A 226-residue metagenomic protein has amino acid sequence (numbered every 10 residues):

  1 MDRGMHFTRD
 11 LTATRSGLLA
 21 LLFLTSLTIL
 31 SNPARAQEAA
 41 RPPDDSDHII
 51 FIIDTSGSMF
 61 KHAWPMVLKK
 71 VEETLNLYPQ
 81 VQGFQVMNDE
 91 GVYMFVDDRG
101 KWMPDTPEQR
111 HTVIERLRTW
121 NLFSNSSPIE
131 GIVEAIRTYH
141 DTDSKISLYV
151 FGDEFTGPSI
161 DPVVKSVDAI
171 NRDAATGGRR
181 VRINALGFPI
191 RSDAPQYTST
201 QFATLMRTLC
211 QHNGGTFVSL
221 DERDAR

Functional and structural regions predicted by a protein language model:
R3-L21: Bacterial N-terminal signal peptides that target proteins for export
R15-L22, I29-I50, S56-A63, P104-D105: Acidic, polar low-complexity linker/tail segments
Q37-P43, G178, D224-R226: Pro/Ala/Gly-rich low-complexity, hydrophilic intrinsically disordered segments
P42-K101, E130-I136, H140-D143, S147-F151 (+1 more regions): Von Willebrand factor
G57, E72-G83, R118-L122, I136-S144 (+3 more regions): Sec-exported extracytoplasmic/periplasmic mature domains
H62, M66-E73, E108, T112-R116 (+4 more regions): Extracytoplasmic/secreted proteins, especially bacterial periplasmic and envelope-associated proteins
P104-K145, G157-P158, G187-T200: Von Willebrand factor
T119-W120, E154-H212, V218-L220: VWA/integrin I-like adhesion module and closely mimicked acidic/polar interface patches used
